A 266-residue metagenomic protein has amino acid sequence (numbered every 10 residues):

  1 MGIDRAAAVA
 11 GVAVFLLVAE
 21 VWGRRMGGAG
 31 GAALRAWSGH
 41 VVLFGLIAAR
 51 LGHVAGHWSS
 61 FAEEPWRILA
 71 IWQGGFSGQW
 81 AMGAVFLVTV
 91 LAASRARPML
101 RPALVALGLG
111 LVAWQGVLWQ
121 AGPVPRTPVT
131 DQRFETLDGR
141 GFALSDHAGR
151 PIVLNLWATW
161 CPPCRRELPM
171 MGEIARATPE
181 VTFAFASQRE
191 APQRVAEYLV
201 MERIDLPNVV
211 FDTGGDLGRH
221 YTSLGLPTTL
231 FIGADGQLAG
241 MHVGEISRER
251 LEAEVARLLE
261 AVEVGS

Functional and structural regions predicted by a protein language model:
M1-R126: Hydrophobic, membrane-interfacing alpha helices
A113-L144, I204: N-terminal "domain-start" segment that seeds a small globular fold
T130, I152, L226-T228: Short loop/turn microsegments at loop-to-beta-strand junctions
A143-R165, M171: Short active-site neighborhood of thiol/selenol oxidoreductases, capturing the structured segment around
R166-Q188, V200-M201, R257: Conserved helix-turn-beta segment immediately C-terminal to the redox Cys motif in thioredoxin-like folds
A184, V200-D235: Short, internal strand/loop/helix patches that form the active-site neighborhood or redox-interaction surface
Q193-A196: Acidic helix N-cap motif at the loop->helix transition within catalytic regions of sugar-transfer enzymes
G233-S266: Thiol-/selenol-based redox modules, centered on thioredoxin-like and closely related oxidoreductase domains
